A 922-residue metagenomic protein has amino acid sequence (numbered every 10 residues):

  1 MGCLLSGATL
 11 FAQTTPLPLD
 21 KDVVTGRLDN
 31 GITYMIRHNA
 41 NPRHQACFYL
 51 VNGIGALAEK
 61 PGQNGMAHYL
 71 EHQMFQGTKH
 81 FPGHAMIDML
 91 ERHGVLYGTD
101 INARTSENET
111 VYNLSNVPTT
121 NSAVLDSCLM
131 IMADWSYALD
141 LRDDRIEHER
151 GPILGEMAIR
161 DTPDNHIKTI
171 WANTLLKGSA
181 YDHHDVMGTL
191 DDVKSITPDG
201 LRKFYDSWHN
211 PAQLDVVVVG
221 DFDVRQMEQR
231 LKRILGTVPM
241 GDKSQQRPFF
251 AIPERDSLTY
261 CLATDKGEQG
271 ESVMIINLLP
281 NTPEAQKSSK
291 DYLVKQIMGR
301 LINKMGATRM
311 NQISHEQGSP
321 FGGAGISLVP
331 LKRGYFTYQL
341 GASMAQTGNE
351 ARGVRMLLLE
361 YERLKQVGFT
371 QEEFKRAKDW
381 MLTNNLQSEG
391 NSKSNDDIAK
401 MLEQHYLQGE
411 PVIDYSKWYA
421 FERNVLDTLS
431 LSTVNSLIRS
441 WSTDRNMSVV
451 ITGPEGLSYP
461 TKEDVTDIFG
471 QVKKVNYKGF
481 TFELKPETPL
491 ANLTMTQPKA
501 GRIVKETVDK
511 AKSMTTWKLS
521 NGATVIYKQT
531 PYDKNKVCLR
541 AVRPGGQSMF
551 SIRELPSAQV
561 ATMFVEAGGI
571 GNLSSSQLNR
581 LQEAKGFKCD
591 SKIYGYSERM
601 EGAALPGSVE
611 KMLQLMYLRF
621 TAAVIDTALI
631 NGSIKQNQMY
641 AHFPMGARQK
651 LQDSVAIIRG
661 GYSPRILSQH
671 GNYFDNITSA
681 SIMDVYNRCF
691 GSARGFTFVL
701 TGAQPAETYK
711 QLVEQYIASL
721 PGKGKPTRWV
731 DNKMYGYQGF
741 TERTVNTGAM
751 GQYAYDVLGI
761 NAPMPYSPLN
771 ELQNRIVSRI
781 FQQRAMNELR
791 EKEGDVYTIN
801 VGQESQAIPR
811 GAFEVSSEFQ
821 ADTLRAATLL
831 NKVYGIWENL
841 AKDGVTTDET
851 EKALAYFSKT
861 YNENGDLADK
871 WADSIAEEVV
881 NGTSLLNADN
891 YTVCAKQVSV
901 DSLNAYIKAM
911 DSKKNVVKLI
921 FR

Functional and structural regions predicted by a protein language model:
M1-T14: Bacterial Sec-dependent N-terminal signal peptides
A12-I36, D223-S288, Y292, N303 (+11 more regions): Proteolytic maturation boundary segments
R37, P42-E59, G65-A67, H84-D134 (+13 more regions): M16 family metallopeptidases and their MPP-like homologs
Q73-F81: Metal-associated gating/positioning segment near the N- to mid-region
E107-T110, H148-L154: Short, structured secondary-structure elements that scaffold catalytic or ligand/cofactor-binding regions
A138, R150-G151, L201-K232, R445-M447 (+1 more regions): Non-catalytic, conformational "gating/processing" segments within enzyme and secreted inhibitor domains
R150-A158, H166-G200, F204-Q213, V219 (+4 more regions): Hydrophobic, small-residue-rich alpha-helical packing segments that form membrane-like cores
